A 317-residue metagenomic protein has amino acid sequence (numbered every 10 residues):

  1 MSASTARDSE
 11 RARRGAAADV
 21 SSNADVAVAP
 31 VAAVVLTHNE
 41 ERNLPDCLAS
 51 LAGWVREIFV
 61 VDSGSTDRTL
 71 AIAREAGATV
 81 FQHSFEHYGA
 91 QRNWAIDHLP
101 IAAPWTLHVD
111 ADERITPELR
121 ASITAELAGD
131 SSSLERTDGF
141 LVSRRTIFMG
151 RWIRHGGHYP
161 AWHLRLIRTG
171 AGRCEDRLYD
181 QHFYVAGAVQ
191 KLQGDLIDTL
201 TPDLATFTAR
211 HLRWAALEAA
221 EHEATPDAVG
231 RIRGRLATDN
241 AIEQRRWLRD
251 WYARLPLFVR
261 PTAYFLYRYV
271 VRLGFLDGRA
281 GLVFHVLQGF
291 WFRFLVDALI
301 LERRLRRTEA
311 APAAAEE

Functional and structural regions predicted by a protein language model:
M1-S50: N-proximal low-complexity "stem/linker" segments adjacent to membrane-targeting elements
S2-E10, R14-G15, A90-I96, L107-V109 (+2 more regions): Catalytic-site signature of metal-activated, phosphate-bearing donor transferases, centered on the GT-A/GT-A-like
P30, R56-E57: Residues at the starts of beta-strands that form the adenosine-phosphate
P45, D67-A76, E118-L119: Acidic helix N-cap motif at the loop->helix transition within catalytic regions of sugar-transfer enzymes
S50, W54, D62-R74, D110: A conserved acidic beta->alpha catalytic loop
W54, E75-G77, W162, V185: Short, structured coil segments at secondary-structure junctions
L70-H98, A102, D130: Conserved donor nucleotide-binding strand/loop of the catalytic core
